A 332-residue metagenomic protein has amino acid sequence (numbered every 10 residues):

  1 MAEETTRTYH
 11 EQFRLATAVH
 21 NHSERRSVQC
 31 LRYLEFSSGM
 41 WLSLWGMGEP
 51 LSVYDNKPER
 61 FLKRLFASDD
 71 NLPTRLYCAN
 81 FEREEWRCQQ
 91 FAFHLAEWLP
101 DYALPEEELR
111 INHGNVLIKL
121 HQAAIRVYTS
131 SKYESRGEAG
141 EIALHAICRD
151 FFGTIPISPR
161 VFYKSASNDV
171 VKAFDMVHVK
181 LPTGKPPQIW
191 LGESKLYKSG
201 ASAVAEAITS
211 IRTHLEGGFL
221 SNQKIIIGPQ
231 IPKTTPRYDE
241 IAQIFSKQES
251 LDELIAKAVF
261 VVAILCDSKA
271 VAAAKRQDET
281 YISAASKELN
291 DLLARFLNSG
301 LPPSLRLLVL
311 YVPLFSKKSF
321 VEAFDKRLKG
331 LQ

Functional and structural regions predicted by a protein language model:
M1-W45: N-terminal amphipathic/basic-hydrophobic helices that include classical n-h-c signal peptides and signal-anchor
W41-L120: A structured, charge-rich N-terminal accessory region that forms the first stable segment of a protein and links
A123-H145: A short, highly charged nucleic-acid-interacting micro-segment common to nuclease and nuclease-linked defense proteins
C148, D175-H178, I189-L196: Conserved catalytic cores of phosphodiester-cleaving nucleases, focusing on short active-site segments
F152-N168: A short acidic/basic microdomain associated with nuclease active sites
Q188-H214: Active-site ExK catalytic segment of metal-dependent nucleases
A205-S283: Acidic, metal/cofactor-coordinating or nucleic-acid-engaging core segments within structured domains
R276-Q332: Extended, charged low-complexity segments that frequently continue into or abut oligomerization scaffolds
